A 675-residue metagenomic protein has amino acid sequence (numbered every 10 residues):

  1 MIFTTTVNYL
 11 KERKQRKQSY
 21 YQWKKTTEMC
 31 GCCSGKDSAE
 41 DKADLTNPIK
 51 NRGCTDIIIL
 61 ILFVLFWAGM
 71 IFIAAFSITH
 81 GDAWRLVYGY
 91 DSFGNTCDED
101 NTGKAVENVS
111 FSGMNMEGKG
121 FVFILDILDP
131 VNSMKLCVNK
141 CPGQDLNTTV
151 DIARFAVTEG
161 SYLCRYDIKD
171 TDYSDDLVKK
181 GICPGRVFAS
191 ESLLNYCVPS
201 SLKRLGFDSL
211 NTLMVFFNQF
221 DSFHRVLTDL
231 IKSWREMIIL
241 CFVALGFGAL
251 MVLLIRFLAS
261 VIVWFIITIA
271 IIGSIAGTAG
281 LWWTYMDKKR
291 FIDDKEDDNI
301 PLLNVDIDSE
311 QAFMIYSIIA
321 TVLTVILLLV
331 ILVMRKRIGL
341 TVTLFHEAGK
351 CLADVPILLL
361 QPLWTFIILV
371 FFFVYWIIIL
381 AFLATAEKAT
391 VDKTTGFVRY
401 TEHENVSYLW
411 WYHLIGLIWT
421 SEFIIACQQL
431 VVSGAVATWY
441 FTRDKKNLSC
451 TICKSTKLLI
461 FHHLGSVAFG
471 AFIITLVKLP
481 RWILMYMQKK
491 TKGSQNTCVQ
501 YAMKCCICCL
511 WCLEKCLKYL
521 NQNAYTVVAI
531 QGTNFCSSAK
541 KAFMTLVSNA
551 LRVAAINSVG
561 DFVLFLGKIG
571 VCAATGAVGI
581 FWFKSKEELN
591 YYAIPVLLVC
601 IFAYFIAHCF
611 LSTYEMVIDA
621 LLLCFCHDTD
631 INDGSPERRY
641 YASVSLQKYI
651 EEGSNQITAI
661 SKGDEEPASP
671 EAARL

Functional and structural regions predicted by a protein language model:
I2-L675: Eukaryotic membrane transport/trafficking proteins
